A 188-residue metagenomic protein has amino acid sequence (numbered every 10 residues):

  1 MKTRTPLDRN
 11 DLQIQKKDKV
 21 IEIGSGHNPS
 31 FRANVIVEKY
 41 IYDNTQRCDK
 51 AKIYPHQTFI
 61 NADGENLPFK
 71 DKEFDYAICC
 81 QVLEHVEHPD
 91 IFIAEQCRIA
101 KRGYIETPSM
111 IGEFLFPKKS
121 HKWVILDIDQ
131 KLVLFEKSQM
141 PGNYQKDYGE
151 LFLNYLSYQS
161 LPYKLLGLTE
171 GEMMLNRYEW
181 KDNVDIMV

Functional and structural regions predicted by a protein language model:
M1-I14: Class I SAM-dependent methyltransferase Rossmann-like catalytic core, especially the SAM/SAH-binding loop
R9, K16-G112: Conserved SAM-binding loop
N61, D90-V188: S-adenosyl-L-methionine-dependent methyltransferase catalytic module, highlighting the catalytic core
